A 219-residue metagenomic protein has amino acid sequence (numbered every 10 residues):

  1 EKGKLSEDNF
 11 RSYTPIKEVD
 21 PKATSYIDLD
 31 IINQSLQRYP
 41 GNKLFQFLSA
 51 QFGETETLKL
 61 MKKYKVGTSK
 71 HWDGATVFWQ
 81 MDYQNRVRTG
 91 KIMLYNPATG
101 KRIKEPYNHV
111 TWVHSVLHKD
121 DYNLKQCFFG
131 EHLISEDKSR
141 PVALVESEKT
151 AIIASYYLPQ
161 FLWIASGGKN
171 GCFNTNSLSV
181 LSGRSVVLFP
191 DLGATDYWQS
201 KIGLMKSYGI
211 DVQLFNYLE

Functional and structural regions predicted by a protein language model:
E1-A75, P97-H118, G183, G193-A194 (+1 more regions): Non-catalytic accessory segments of DNA primases and related replication-initiation nucleases
L48, S177, D196-G209: Short, aromatic/basic amphipathic alpha-helical patches
V77-S182: Phosphate-handling DNA/RNA-contact segment within nucleic-acid enzymes
I92, Y217-E219: Active-site donor-binding loop signature of nucleotide-sugar glycosyltransferases
L144, L181-A194, N216: Acidic beta-strand-to-loop metal/phosphate-binding motif
K149, K169-F173, P190-S200, E219: Acidic, metal-coordinating catalytic cores used for nucleic-acid/nucleotide bond scission and strand-transfer chemistry
P159-I164, I202-N216: Structural alpha-beta junctions
